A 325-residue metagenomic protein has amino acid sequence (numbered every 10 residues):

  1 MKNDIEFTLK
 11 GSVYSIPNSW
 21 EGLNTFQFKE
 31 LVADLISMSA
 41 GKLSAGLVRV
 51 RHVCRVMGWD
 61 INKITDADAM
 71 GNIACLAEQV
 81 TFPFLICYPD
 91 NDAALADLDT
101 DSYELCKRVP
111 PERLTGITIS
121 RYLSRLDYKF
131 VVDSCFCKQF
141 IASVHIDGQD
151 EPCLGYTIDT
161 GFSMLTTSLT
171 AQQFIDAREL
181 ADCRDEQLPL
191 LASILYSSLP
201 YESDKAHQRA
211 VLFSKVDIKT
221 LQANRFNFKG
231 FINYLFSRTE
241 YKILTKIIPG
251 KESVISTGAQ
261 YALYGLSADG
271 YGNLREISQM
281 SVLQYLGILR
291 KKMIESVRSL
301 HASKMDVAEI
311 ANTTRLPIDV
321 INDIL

Functional and structural regions predicted by a protein language model:
M1-S303, R315-I324: An amphipathic, hydrophobic-aromatic interaction surface with interspersed Lys/Arg that forms lipid/phosphate-bearing
E309-N312: Short alpha-helical "recognition helix" segments of helix-turn-helix
